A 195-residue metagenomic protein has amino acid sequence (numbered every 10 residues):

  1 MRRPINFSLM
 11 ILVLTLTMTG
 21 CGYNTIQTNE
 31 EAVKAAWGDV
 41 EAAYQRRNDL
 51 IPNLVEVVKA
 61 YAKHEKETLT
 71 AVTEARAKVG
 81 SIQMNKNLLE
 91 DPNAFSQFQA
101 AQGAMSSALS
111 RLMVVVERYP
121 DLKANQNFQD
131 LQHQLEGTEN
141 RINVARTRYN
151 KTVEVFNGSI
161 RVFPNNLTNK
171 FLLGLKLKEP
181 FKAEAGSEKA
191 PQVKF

Functional and structural regions predicted by a protein language model:
R2-F195: A helix-centric hydrophobic-segment signal that preferentially recognizes long, alpha-helical stretches used
